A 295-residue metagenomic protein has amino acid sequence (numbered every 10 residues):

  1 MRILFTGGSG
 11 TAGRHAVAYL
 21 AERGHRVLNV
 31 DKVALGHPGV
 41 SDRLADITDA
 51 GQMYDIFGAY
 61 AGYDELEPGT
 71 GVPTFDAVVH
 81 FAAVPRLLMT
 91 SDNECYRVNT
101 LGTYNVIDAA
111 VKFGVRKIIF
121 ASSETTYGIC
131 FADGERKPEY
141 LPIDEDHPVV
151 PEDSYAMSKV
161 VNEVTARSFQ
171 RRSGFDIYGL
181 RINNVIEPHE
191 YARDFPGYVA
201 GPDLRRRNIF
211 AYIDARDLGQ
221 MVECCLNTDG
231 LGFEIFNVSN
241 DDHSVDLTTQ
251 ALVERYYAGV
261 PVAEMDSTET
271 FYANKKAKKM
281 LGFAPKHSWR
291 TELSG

Functional and structural regions predicted by a protein language model:
I3-R23: N-terminal Rossmann NAD(P)H-binding glycine-rich loop of SDR-like oxidoreductase domains
G36, I47-V98: NAD(P)H-binding glycine-rich loop region in Rossmannoid oxidoreductase-like domains and their noncatalytic homologs
R97, D133-G174: Catalytic helix-loop patch of NAD(P)-dependent Rossmann-fold dehydrogenases
N105-E152: Conserved Rossmann-fold NAD(P)-dependent oxidoreductase catalytic core, especially the SDR/UDP-sugar
S122, E163-P188: Conserved beta-loop-beta element that borders a ligand/cofactor-binding pocket
E145-E152, G179-I213: A conserved pocket-lining segment of Rossmann-fold NAD(P)-dependent short-chain dehydrogenase/reductase
R172-D176, V185-A200, C224-I235: Glycine/proline-rich active-site loop of Rossmann-fold NAD(P)-dependent oxidoreductases
R216-G295: C-terminal substrate-binding subdomain of Rossmann-fold SDR/epimerase-dehydratase oxidoreductases
